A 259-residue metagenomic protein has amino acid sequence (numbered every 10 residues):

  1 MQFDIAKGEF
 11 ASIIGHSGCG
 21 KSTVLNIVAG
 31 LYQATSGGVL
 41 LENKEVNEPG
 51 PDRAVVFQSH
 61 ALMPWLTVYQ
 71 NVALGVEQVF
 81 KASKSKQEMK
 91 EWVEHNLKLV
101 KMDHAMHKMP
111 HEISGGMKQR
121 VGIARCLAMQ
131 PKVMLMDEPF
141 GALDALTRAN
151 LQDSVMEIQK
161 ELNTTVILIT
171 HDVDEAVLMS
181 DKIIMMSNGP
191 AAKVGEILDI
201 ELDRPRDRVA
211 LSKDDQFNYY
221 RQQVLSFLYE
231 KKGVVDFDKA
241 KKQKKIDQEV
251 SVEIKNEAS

Functional and structural regions predicted by a protein language model:
I14-H16: The feature captures the beta-strand-to-loop junction immediately N-terminal to the Walker
A29: Helix-to-loop junction immediately C-terminal to a conserved catalytic motif
G37-P49, S85: Conserved ABC transporter NBD signature motif
V56, I123: Hydrophobic anchor residue at the start of the ABC signature
L66-G75: Short coil-to-helix segment of the ABC ATPase nucleotide-binding domain corresponding to the Q-loop/switch region
E77, K84-A105, E157: Conserved ABC ATPase "signature" region
K108-H111, M129: Conserved signature/switch motifs of ABC ATPase nucleotide-binding domains
M134-D137: Catalytic Walker B motif of ABC-type/P-loop ATPase nucleotide-binding domains
